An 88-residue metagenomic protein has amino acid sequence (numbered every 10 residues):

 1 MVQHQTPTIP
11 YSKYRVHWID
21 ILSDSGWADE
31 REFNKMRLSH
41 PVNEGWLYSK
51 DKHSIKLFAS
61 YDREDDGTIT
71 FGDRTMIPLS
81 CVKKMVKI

Functional and structural regions predicted by a protein language model:
V2-I88: Conserved RNA-binding domains used in RNP assembly and mRNA/RNA metabolism
